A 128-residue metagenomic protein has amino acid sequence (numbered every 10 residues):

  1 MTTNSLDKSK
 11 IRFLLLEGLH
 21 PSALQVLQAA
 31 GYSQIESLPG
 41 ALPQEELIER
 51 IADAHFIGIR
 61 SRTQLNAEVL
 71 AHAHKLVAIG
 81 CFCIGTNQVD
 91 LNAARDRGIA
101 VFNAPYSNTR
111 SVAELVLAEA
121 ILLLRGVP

Functional and structural regions predicted by a protein language model:
M1-A54: N-terminal glycine-/charge-rich "phosphate-binding" loop or analogous flexible N-terminal tail
E36, H55-P128: Phosphate/diphosphate ligand-binding glycine-rich loop within oxidoreductases
